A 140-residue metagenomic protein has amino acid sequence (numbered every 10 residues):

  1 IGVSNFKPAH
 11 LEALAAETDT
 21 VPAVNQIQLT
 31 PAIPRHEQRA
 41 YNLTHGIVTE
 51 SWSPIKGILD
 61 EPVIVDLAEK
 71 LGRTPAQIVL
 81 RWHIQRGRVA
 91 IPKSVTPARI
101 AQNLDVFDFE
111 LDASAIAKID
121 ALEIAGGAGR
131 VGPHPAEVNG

Functional and structural regions predicted by a protein language model:
G2-G140: Beta/alpha (TIM)-barrel catalytic core signal, keyed to glycine-rich beta->alpha loops juxtaposed to Asp/Glu that bind
